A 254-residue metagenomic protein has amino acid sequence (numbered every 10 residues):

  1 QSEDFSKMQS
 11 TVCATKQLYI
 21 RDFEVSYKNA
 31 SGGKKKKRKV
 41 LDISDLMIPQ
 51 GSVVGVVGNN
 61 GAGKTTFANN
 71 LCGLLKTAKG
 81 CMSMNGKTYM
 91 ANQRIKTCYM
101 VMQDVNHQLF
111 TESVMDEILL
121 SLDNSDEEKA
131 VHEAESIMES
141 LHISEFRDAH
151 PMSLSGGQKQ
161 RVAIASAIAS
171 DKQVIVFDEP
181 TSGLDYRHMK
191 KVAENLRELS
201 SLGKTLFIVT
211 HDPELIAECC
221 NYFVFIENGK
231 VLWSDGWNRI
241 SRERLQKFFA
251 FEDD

Functional and structural regions predicted by a protein language model:
Q1, K230-D253: Conserved beta-strand-loop-alpha-helix hinge in the C-terminal portion of ABC ATPase nucleotide-binding domains
V57-N59: The feature captures the beta-strand-to-loop junction immediately N-terminal to the Walker
C72: Helix-to-loop junction immediately C-terminal to a conserved catalytic motif
K129-F146: Conserved ABC ATPase "signature" region
H150-L154, Q158: Conserved ABC ATPase signature
I175-D178: Catalytic Walker B motif of ABC-type/P-loop ATPase nucleotide-binding domains
T210-H211: H-loop/switch region of ABC-family ATPase nucleotide-binding domains
